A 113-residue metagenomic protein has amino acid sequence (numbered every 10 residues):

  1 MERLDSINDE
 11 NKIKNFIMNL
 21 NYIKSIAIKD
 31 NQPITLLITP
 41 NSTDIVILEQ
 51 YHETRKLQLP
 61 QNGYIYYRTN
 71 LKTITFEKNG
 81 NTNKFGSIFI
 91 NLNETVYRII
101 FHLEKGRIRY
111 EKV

Functional and structural regions predicted by a protein language model:
L4, E10, I17-M18, S25 (+2 more regions): N-terminal helix-rich module
